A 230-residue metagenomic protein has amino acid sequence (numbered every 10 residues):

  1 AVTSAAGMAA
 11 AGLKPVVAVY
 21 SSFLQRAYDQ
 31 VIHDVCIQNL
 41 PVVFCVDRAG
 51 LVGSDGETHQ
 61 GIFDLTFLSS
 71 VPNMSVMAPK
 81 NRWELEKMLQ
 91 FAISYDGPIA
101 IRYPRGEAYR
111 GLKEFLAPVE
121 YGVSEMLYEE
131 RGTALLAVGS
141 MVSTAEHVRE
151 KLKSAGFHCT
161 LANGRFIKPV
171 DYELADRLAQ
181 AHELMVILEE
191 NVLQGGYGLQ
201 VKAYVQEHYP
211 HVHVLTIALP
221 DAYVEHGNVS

Functional and structural regions predicted by a protein language model:
A1, I37, L51-Q60, L65 (+1 more regions): Thiamine diphosphate
A1-C45, A49-G50, I62-F63, E173 (+1 more regions): Thiamine diphosphate
A11-L13, Q38-N39, D47-S94: Conserved thiamine diphosphate
V16-V17, V42-C45, S75-A78, I99-A100 (+1 more regions): Acidic/polar loop patches that form or flank catalytic/metal-binding clefts of enzymes that bind anionic ligands
V16-V19, S75-A78, T160-N163, I187: Short catalytic-loop micro-motif centered on adjacent basic/acidic residues
Y20, D47, K80-N81, G164 (+1 more regions): Proline- and acidic/polar-enriched loop/turn elements at helix boundaries
S22-Q25, P79-E86, L193-G195: Active-site glycine- and acidic-residue-rich loops that bind and position anionic ligands or nucleotide-like cofactors
